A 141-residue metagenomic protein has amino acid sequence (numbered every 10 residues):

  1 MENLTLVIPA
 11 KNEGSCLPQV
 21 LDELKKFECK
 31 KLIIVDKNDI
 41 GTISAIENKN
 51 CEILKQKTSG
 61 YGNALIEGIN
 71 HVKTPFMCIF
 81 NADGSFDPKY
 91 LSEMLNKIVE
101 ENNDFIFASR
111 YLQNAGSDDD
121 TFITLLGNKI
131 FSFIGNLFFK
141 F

Functional and structural regions predicted by a protein language model:
N3-T5: Cell-envelope/extracellular polymer assembly enzymes that use nucleotide-activated donors
N12-K26: Short, well-formed alpha-helical segments that are part of the catalytic scaffolds of diverse glycosyltransferases
E13-C16, N38, Y61, D87: Donor nucleotide-sugar binding loop of glycosyltransferases
F27, N48-N50: Short, structured coil segments at secondary-structure junctions
K31-I33, F105: Hydrophobic/aromatic residues located in beta-strands of well-ordered beta-sheets within soluble catalytic
V35-I43: A conserved acidic beta->alpha catalytic loop
D36-K37, F80-A82: Active-site acidic Asp-centered loop
K57-S59, N63-N70, F76-I79, P88-F141: Acceptor/aglycone-binding surface of glycosyltransferases and processive sugar-polymer synthases
